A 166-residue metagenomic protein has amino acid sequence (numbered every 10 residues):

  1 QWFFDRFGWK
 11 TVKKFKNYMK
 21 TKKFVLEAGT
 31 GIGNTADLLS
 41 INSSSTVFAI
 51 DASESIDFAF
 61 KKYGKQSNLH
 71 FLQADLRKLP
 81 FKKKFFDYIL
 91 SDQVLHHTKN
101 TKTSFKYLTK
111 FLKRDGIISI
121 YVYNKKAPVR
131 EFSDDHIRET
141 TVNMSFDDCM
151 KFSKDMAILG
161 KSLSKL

Functional and structural regions predicted by a protein language model:
Q1-P80: Conserved N-terminal segment of class I S-adenosyl-L-methionine
N34-A36, P80, T98, K126-E131: Short catalytic/ligand-binding loop motif for oxyanion handling, primarily in non-cytosolic enzymes, centered on
E54-I56, Y63, K99-F105, Y123 (+1 more regions): Catalytic cores of eukaryotic secretory-pathway lumenal/extracellular enzymes that build and remodel glycoconjugates
K78-Y88: A short acidic, Gly/Pro-enriched loop at the edge of an enzyme's catalytic core that lines a small-molecule cofactor
Y88-K99: A short SAM/SAH-binding and catalytic strip from SAM-dependent methyltransferases
K102-R114: A short glycine-rich, Lys/Arg-flanked "PGG" loop and its adjoining helix->strand segment in the class I
I117-S164: Conserved class I S-adenosyl-L-methionine
